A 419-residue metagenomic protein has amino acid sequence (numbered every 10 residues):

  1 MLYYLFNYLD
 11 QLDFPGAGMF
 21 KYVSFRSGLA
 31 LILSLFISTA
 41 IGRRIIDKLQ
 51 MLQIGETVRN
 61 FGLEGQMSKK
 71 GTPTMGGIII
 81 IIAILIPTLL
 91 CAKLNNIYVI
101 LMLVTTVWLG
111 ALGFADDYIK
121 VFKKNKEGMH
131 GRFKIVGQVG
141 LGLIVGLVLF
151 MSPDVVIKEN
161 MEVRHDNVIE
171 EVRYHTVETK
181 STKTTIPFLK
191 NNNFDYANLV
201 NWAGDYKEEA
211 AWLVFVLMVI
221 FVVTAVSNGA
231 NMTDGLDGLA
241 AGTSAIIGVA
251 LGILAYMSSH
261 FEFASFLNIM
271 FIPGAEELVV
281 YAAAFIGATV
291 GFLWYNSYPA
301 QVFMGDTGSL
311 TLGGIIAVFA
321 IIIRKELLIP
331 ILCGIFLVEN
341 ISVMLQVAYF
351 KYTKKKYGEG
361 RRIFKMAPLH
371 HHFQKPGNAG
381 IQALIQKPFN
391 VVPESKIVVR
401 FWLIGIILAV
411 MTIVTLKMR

Functional and structural regions predicted by a protein language model:
L2-R44, I82-A111, I144-T184, K190 (+1 more regions): Alpha-helical transmembrane segments
G18, K120-M129: Membrane interface segments of multi-pass transport proteins and intramembrane proteases
R43-F61: Membrane-interface helix-loop junction between the first two transmembrane segments
V58-T72, K126-G137: Juxtamembrane helix-capping/reentrant segments at transmembrane boundaries
F61-K69, K124, V200-E208, S265-P273 (+1 more regions): Short juxtamembrane and helix-loop transition motifs at transmembrane-helix boundaries in membrane proteins
K69-I81, F133-V139, E394-I404: Select subsegments of transmembrane alpha-helices in polytopic membrane proteins, especially boundary-proximal
T185, L189-A211: Short, aromatic-rich amphipathic segments at membrane interfaces that lie adjacent to a transmembrane helix or signal
